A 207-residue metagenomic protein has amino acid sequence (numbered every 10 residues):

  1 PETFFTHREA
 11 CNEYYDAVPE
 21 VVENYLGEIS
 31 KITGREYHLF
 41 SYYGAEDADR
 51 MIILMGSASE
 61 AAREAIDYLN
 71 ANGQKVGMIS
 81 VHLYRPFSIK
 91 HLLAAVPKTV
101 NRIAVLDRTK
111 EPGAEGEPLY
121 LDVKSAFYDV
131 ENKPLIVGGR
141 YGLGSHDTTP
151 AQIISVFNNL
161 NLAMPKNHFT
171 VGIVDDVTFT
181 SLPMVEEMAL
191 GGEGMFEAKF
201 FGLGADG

Functional and structural regions predicted by a protein language model:
P1-S41: Conformationally flexible catalytic loops at phosphate/diphosphate-handling active centers
N24, I32, E64-M78, D129: Short helix-loop-beta junction
E28-R50, S181-M195: Glycine-/acidic-rich phosphate or pyrophosphate-binding loops and their flanking alpha/beta elements
D47-Q74, F87-L92: Redox- and metal-dependent alpha/beta enzyme cores, enriched for Fe-S-associated oxidoreductases and cofactor-handling
N72-R102: Core nucleotide-handling region used for phosphoryl-transfer chemistry
R102-G191: Peripheral docking tails and interdomain loops at the edges of cofactor- or intermediate-handling domains
E197-D206: Conserved phosphate/anionic-ligand binding catalytic regions in large, soluble enzymes, centered on
